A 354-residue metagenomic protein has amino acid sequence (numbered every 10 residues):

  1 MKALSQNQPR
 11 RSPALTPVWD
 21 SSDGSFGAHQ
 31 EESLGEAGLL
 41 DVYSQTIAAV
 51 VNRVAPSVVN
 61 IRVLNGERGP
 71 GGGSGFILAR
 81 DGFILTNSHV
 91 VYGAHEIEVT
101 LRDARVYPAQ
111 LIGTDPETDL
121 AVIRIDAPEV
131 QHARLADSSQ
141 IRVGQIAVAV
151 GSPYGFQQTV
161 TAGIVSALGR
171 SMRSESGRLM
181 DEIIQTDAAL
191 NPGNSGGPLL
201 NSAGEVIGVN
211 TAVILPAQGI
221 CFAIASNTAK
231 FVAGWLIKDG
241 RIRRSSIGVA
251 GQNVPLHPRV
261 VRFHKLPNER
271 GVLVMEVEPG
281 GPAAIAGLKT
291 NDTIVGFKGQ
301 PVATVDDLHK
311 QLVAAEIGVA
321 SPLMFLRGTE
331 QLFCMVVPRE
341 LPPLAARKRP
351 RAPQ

Functional and structural regions predicted by a protein language model:
K2-R270, V313, T329, L341-Q354: Serine-dependent protease modules
G234-R243, V260, I285-K289, V295-P301 (+1 more regions): PDZ-domain C-terminal substructure recognizer with occasional recognition of PDZ-binding tails
G271-E276: Short beta-strand segments of a lipoyl-like beta-sandwich/carrier module
